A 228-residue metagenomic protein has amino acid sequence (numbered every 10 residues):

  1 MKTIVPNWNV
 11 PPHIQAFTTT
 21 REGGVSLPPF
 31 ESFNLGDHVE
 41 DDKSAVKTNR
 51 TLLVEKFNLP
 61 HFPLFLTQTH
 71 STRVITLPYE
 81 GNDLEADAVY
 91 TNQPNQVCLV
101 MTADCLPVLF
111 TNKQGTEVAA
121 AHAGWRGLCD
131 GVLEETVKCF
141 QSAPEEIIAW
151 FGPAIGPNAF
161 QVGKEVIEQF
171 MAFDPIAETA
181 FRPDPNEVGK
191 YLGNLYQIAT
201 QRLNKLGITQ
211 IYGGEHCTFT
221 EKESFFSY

Functional and structural regions predicted by a protein language model:
M1-Y228: Active-site microenvironment for binding and transforming phosphate-containing groups
